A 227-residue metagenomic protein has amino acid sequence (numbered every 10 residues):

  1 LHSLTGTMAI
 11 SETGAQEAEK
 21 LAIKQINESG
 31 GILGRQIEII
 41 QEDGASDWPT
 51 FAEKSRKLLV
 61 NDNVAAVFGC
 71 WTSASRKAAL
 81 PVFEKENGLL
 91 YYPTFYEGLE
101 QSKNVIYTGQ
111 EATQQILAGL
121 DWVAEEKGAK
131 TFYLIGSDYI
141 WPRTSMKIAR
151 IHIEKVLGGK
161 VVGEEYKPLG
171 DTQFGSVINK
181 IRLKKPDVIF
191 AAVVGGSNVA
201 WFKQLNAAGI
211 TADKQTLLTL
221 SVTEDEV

Functional and structural regions predicted by a protein language model:
L1-E12, C70-W71, T131-I135: Short beta-strand segments enriched in small/hydrophobic residues
T7-E17, I140-S145: Glycine- and acidic-residue-enriched helix-capping/strand-helix junction motifs
I10-E17, I32-L99, K167-F174, V199: Beta-alpha junction/loop-to-helix N-cap segments that form part of ligand/metal-binding clefts
E17-I39, E154-G158: Signal peptide-proximal N-terminal region of secreted/periplasmic/extracellular or secretory-lumen proteins
I37, G128-T131, Q215: Nucleotide donor/acceptor-binding cores
L58-W71, Y91-P93, Y133-G136, K185-G195 (+2 more regions): Periplasmic-binding protein-like
V105-L169, V188: An alpha-beta-alpha
M146-V227: Extracellular/periplasmic bilobed ligand-binding domains
